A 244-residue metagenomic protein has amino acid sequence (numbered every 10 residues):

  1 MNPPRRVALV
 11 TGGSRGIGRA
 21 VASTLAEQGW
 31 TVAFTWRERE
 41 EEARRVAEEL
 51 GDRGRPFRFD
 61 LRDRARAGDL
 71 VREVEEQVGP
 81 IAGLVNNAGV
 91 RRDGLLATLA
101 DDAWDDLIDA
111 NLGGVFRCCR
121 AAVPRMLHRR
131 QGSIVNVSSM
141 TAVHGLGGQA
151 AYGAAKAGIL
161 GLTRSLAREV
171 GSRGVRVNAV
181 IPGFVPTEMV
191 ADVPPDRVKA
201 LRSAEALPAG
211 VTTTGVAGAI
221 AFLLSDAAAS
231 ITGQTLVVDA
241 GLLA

Functional and structural regions predicted by a protein language model:
S14-R15: Conserved glycine-rich cofactor-binding loop
Q28-R44: Conserved glycine-rich Rossmann-like NAD(P)H-binding loop of the short-chain dehydrogenase/reductase
L95-L96, A103-I108, V190, L201: Substrate-binding pocket helix/loop in short-chain dehydrogenase/reductase
F116, G210-V238, L243: C-terminal substrate-recognition "lid" of short-chain dehydrogenase/reductases
C119, A155, T163: Active-site helix of classical SDR
P124, R168-S172, A229: Alpha-helical segment proximal to the catalytic Tyr-Lys
S139: Residue(s) in the substrate-gating loop at a strand-loop-helix junction that position the organic substrate next
